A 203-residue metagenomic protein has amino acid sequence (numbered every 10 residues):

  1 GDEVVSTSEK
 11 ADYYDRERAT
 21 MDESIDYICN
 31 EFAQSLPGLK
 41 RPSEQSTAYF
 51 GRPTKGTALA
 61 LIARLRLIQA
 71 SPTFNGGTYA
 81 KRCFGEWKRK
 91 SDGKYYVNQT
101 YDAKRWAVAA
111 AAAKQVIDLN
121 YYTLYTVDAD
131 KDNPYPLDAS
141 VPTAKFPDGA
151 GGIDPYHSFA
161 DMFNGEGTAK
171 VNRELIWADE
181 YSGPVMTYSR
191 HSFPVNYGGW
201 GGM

Functional and structural regions predicted by a protein language model:
G1-K55, R64-Q99: Aromatic-anchored glycine-rich loop motif in surface-exposed flexible loops
K55-G56, L67-M203: An aromatic- and glycine-enriched ligand-binding surface/loop that stacks and positions planar moieties
